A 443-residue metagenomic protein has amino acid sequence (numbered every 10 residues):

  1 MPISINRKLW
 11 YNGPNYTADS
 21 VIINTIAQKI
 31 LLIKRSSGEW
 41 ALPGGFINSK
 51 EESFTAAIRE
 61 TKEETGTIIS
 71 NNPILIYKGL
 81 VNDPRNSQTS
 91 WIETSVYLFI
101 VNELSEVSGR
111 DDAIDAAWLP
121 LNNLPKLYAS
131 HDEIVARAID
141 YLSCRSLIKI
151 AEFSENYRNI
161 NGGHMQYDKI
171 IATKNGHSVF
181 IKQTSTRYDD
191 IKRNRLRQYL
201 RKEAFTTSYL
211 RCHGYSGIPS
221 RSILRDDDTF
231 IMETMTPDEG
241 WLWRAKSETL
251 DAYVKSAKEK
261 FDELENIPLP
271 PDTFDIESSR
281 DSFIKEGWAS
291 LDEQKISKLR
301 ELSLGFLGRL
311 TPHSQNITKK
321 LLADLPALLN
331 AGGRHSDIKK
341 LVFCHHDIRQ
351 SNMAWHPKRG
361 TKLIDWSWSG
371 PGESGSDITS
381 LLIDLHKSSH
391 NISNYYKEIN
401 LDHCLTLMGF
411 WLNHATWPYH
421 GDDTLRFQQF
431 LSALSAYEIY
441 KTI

Functional and structural regions predicted by a protein language model:
M1-D19, C144: Acidic, metal-coordinating catalytic segment for phosphate/diphosphate chemistry, firing primarily on the Nudix
W40, L341-F343, R349, A354-N400: Active-site Asp-x-Gly
G45-S143: Unchanged
S146-A151, L269-H345: An alpha-helical support segment within catalytic cores of ATP-dependent transferases
L147-G176: ATP-binding glycine-rich phosphate-binding loop
K182-S222, S247-K260, S376, L385: A conserved alpha-helical element in kinase catalytic cores
Y209-H213, G240-D281: Conserved kinase catalytic-core helix
P371, T379-I443: Helix-rich C-terminal or lid/interface subdomains of diverse kinases
